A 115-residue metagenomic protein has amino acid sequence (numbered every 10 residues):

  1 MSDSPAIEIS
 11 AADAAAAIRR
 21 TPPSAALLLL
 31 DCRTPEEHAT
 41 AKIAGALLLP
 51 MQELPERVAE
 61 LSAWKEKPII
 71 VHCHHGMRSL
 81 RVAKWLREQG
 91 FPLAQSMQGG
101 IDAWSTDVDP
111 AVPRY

Functional and structural regions predicted by a protein language model:
M1-L28, P35-P68, M77-Y115: Rhodanese-like catalytic fold shared by cysteine-dependent sulfurtransferases and DSP/PTP-type phosphatases
V71-H72: Short, surface-exposed ligand- or partner-binding patches at beta-edge/loop junctions that are enriched in aromatics
